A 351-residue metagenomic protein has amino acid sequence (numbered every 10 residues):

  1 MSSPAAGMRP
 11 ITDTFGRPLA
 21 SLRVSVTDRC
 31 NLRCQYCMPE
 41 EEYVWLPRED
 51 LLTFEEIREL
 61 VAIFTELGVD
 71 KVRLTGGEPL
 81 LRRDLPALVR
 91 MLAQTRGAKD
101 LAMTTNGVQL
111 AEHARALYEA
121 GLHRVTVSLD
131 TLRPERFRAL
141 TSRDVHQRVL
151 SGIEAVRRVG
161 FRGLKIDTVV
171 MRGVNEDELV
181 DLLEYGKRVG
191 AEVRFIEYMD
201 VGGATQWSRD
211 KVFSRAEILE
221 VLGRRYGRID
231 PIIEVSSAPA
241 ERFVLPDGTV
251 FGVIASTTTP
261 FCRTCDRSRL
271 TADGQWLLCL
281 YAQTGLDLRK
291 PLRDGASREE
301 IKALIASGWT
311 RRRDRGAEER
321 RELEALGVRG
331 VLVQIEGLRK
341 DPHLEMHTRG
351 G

Functional and structural regions predicted by a protein language model:
S2-S21, E184-R188, Y198-G351: Auxiliary Fe-S-binding modules of radical SAM enzymes
T14-F54: Canonical Radical SAM [4Fe-4S] cluster-binding loop centered on the CxxxCxxC motif and its immediate flanking residues
D28-C30, M38-E41, L129-T131, E197 (+1 more regions): Short, small-residue-rich loop/turn micro-motifs
L32, P134-E135, P260, L286: Glycine-centered loop/turn positions within well-structured domains that cap or flank conserved ligand/cofactor-binding
R33, C37, E135, L140 (+2 more regions): Residues that scaffold the ATP/ADP-binding catalytic core of kinase and kinase-like folds
E42-P47, R133-L140, G202-Q206, D287-L288: A short acidic, helix-capping loop that chelates divalent metal ions and anchors anionic groups
L51-L74, L81-I196: Radical SAM/AdoMet-radical enzyme domain recognition
